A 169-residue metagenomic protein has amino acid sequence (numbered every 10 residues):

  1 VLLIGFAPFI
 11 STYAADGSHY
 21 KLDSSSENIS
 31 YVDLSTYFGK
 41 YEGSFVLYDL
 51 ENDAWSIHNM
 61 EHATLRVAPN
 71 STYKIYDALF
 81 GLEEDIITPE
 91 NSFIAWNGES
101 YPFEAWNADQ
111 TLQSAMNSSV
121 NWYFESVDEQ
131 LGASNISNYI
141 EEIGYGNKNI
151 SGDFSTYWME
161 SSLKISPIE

Functional and structural regions predicted by a protein language model:
V1, T12-Y13, K74: Cleavable N-terminal signal peptides
V1-A7: Bacterial N-terminal signal peptides
I10-A63: Beta-lactamase-like hydrolase cores
S18, Y48-L50, E84-N91, Y145: Short capping motifs at secondary-structure boundaries
H19-S30, G43, W96, F103-E169: Active-site-adjacent helix/loop patches that line small-molecule binding or acyl-intermediate pockets
Y37, F80-G81, V127, Y139: Residues within well-ordered alpha helices
E61-V67, M159-E160: A short glycine/serine-rich beta->alpha loop
V67-E90, A115: Active-site SXXK
